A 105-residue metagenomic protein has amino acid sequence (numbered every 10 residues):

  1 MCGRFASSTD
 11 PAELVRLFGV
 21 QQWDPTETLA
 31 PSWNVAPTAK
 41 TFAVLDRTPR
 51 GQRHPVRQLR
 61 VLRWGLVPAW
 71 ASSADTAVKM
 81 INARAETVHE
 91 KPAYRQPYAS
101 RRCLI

Functional and structural regions predicted by a protein language model:
M1-L104: Short linear sequence motif anchored by a di-proline
